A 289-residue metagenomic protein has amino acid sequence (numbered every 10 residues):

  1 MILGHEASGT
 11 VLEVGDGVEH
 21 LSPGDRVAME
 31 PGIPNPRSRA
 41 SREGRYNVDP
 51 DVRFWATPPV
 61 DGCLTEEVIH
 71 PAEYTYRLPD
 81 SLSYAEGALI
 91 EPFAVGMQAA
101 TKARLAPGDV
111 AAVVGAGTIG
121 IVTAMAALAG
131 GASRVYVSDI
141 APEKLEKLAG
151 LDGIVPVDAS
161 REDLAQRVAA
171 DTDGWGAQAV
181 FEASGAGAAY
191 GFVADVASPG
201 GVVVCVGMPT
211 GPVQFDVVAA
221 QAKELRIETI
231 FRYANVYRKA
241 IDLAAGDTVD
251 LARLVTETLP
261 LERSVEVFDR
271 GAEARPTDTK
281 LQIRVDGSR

Functional and structural regions predicted by a protein language model:
M1-R39, P79-S81: Glycine-rich beta-strand-centered segment in the early N-terminal region that forms part of a ligand/cofactor-binding
E6-S8, R26, A40, E67 (+4 more regions): Residue-level marker of beta-strand positions
L12, V135-Y136, V204, E228: Conserved beta-strand positions in the Rossmann-like core of class I SAM-dependent methyltransferases
I33-V114: NAD(P)H dinucleotide-binding glycine-rich loop of Rossmann-like/cofactor-binding domains, especially the beta1-alpha1
L82-R161: Mid-domain Rossmann-like dinucleotide-binding core that forms the NAD(H)/NADP(H) cofactor-binding site
A103-L105, E146, G150-R226, V265 (+1 more regions): Glycine-rich cofactor phosphate-binding loops and adjacent beta1-alpha1 units of small-molecule cofactor enzyme domains
G191-D195, A234, R238-R289: C-terminal hydrophobic helical "lid"/dimerization subdomain of Rossmann-like NAD(P)H-dependent oxidoreductases
